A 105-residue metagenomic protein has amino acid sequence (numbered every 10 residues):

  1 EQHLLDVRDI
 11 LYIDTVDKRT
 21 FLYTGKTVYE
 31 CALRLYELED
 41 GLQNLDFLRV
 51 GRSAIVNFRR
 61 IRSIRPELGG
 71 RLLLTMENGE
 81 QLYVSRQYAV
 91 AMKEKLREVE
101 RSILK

Functional and structural regions predicted by a protein language model:
E1-E77, Q81-Y83: Conserved binding/recognition cores within well-folded domains
V90-A91: C-terminal structural segments of small proteins and small subunits
E94-K105: Short, charged, intrinsically disordered terminal tails
